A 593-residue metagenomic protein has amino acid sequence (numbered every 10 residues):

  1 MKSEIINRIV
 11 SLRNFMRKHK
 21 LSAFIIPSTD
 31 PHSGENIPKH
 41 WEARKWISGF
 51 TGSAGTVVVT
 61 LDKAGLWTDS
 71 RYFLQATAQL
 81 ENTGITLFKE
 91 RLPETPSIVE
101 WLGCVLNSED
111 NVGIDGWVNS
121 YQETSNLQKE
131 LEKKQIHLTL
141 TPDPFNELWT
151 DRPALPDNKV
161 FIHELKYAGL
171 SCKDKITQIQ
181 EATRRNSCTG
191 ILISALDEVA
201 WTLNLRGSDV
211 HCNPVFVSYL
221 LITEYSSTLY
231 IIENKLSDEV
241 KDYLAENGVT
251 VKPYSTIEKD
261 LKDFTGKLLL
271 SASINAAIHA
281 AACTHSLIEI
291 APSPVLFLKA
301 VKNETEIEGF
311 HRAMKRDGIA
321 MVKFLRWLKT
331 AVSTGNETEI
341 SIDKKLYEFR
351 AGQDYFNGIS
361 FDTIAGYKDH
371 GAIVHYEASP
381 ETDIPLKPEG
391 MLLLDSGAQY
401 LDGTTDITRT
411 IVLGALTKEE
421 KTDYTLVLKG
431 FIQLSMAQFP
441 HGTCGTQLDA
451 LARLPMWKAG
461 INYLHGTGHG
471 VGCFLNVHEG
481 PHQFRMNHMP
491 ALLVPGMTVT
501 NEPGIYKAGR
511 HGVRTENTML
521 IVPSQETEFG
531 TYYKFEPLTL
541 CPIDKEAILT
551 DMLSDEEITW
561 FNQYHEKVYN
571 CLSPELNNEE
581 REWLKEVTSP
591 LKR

Functional and structural regions predicted by a protein language model:
M1-R593: Active-site neighborhoods and metal-handling regions in enzymes and metal-associated proteins
